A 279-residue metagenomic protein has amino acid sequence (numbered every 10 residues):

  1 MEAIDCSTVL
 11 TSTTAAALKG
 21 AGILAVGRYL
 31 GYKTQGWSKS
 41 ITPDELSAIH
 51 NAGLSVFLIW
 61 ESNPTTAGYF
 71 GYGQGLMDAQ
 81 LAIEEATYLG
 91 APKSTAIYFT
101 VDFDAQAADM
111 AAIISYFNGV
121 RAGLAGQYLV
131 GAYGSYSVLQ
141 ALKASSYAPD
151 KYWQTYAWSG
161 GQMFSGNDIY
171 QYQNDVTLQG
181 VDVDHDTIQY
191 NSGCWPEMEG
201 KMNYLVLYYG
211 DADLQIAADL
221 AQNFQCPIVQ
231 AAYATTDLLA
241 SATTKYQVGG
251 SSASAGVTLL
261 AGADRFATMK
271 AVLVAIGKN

Functional and structural regions predicted by a protein language model:
M1-S7, A15, G20, L139-L205: Functionally critical loop-and-helix segments that line ligand-binding/catalytic clefts of soluble enzyme domains
E2-D5, L24-Y29, S55-W60, T95-T100 (+5 more regions): Structural recognition of the beta-strand scaffold that forms the well-ordered cores of secreted hydrolase catalytic
E2-V9, T13, R28-D109, I114 (+1 more regions): Substrate-binding cleft of extracellular glycoside hydrolase catalytic domains
A17, A48, E85, G119-G123: Alpha-helical scaffold elements within enzyme catalytic domains, especially in hydrolases
K19, H50-G53, L124-A125, Q222: Anion (oxyanion) recognition and catalysis
M110-V130: Short secondary-structure subsegments characteristic of cysteine-rich extracellular domains
A125-A141: Aromatic-lined carbohydrate-recognition surfaces of secreted/lumenal glycan-active proteins
C194-N279: Alpha-helical transmembrane segments and their helix-helix packing motifs
